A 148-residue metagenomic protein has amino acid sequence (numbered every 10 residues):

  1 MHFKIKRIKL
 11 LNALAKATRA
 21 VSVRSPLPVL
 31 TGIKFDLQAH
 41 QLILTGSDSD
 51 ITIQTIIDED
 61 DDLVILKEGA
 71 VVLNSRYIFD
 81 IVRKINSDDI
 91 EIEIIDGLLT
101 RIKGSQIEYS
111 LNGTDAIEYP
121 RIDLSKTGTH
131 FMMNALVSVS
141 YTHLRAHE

Functional and structural regions predicted by a protein language model:
M1-R145: Structural preference for solvent-exposed beta-strand-turn elements and adjacent flexible terminal/loop segments within
E148: Acidic-residue sensor for enzyme active/binding pockets
